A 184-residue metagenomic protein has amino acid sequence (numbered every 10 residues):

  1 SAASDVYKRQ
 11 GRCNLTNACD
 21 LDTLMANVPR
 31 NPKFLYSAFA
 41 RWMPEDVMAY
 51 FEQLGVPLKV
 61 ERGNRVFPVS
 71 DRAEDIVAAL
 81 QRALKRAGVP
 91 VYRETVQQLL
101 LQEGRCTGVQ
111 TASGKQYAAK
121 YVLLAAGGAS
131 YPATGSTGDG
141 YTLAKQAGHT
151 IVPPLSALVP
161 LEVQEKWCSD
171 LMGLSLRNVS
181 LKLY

Functional and structural regions predicted by a protein language model:
A2-Y7: Short, small-residue-biased leader/transition segments that mark boundaries at the very start of proteins
K8-P90, T95: Conserved N-terminal/central alpha/beta ligand/cofactor-binding core
A79-Y184: Predominantly flavin-linked oxidoreductase catalytic cores and closely associated redox partners
